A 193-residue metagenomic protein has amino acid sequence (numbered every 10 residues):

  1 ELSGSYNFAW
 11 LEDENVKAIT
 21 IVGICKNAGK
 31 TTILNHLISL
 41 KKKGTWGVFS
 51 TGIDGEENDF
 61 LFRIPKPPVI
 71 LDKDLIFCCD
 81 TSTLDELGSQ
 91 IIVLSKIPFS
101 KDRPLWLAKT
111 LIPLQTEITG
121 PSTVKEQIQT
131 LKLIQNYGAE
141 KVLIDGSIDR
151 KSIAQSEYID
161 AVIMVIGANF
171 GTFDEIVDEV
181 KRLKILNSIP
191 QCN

Functional and structural regions predicted by a protein language model:
G4-D54: Walker A (P-loop) phosphate-binding motif
L11-E14, F99, A108-L111, L133-N136 (+1 more regions): Solvent-exposed alpha-helices and their adjacent loops that cap or buttress functional pockets in soluble metabolic
K17-T20, T45-G47, L75-I76, E140-V142 (+1 more regions): Structural motif
A18-I24, K109-P121: Short, basic, glycine/proline-bearing loop/turn elements
A28-G29, G55-D59, K151-I153, T172: Short active-site-adjacent helix-start/loop capping segments
N35-K109: N-terminal phosphate/diphosphate-binding loop that engages ATP/GTP or pyrophosphate donors across diverse enzyme folds
T123-N193: Conserved catalytic-core segment of NTP-binding enzymes
